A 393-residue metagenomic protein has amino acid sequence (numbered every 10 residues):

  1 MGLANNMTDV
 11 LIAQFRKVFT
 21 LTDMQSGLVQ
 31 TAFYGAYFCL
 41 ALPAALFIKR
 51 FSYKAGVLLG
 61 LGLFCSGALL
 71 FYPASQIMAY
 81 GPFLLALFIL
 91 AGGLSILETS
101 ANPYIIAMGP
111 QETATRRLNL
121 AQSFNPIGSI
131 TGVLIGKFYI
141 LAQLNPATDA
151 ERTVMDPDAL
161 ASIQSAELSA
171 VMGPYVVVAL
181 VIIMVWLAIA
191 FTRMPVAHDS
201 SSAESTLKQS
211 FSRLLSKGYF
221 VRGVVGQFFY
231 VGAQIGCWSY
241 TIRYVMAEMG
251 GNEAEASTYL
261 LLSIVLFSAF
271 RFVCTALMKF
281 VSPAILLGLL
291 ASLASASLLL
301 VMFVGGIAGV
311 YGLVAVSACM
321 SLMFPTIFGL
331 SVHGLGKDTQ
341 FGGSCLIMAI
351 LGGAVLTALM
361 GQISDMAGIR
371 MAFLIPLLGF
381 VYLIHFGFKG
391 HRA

Functional and structural regions predicted by a protein language model:
M1-R16, A101-N102, C237-V245: Extracytoplasmic
T8-D9, G132-L141, R213-L261: Extracytoplasmic gate region of multi-pass secondary transporters
L28-L46, L261-V273, G352: Central cavity-lining transmembrane alpha-helices of secondary-active solute carriers, predominantly the Major
L40-Y53, F270-P283, S364-D365: Helix-to-loop junctions at the C-terminal end of transmembrane segments in multipass secondary transporters
G62-I77, S292-G305: C-terminal ends and interior cores of transmembrane alpha-helices in multi-pass membrane transporters/permeases
Y80-L97, A308-M323: Hydrophobic core of transmembrane alpha-helices in multi-pass small-molecule transporters, especially MFS/SLC-type
I96-P110, S321-G336: Intracellular juxtamembrane helix-capping segments at the cytosolic ends of symmetry-related transmembrane helices
